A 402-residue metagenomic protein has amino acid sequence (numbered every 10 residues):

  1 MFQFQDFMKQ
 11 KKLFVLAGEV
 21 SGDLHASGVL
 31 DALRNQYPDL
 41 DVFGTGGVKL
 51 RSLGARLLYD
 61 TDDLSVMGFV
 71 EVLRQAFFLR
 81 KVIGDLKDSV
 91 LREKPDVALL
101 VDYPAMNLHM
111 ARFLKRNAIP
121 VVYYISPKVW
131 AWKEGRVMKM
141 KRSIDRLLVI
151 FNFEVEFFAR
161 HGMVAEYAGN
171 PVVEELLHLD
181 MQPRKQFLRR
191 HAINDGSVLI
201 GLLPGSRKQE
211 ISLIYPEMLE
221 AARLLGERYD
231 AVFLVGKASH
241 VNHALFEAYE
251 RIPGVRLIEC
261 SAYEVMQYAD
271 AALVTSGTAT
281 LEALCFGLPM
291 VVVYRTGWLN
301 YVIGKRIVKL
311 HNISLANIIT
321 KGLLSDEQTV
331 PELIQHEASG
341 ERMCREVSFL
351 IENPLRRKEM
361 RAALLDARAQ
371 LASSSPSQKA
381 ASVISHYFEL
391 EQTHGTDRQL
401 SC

Functional and structural regions predicted by a protein language model:
F2-C402: Nucleotide-activated sugar donor-binding and catalytic core shared by glycosyltransferases and related lipid-linked
